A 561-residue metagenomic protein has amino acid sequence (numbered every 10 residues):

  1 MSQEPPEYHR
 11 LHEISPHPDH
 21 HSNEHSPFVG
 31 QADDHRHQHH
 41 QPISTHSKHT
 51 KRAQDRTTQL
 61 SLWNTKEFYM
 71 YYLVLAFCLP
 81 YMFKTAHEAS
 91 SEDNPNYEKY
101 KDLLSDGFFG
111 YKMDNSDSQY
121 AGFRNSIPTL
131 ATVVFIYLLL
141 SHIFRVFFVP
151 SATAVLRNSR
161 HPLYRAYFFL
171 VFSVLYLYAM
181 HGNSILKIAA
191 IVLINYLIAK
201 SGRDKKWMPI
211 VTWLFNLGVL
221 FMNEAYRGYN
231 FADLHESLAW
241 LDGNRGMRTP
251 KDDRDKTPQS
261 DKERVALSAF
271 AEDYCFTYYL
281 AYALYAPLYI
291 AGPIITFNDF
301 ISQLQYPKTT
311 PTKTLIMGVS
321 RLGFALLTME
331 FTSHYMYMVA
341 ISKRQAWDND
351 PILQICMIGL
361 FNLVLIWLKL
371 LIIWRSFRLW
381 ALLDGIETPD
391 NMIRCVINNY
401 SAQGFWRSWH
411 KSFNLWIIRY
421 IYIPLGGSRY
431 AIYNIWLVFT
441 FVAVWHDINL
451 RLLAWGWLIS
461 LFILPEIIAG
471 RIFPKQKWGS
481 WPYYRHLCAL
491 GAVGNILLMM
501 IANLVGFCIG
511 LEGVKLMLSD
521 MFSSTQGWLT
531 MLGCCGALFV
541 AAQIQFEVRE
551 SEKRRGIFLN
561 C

Functional and structural regions predicted by a protein language model:
M1-Y289, P293-C561: Non-catalytic, membrane-anchoring transmembrane segments at the edges
